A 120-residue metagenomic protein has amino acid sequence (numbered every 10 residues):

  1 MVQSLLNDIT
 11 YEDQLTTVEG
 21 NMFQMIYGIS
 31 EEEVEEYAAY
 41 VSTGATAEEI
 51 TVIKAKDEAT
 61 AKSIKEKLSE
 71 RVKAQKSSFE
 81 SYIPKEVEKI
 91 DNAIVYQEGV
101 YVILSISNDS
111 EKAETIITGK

Functional and structural regions predicted by a protein language model:
M1-K120: Soluble, non-membrane globular domain cores that form compact, hydrophobic packing and curved binding surfaces
